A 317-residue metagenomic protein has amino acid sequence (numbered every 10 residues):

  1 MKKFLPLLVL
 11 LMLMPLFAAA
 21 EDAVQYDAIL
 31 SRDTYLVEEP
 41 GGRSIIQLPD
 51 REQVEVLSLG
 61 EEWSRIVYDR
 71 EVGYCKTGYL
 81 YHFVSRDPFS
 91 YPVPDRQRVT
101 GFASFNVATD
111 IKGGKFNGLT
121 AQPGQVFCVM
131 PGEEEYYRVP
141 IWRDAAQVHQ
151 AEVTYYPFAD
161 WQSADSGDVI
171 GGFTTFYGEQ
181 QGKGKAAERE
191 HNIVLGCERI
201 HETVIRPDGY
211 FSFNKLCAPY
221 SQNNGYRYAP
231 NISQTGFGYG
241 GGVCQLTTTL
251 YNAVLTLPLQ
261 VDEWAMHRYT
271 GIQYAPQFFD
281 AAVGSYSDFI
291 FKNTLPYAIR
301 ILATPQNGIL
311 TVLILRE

Functional and structural regions predicted by a protein language model:
K3-A20: Sec-dependent N-terminal signal peptides of Gram-positive bacterial secreted proteins and lipoproteins
A19-Y35, Q47-D50, L57-G60, Y81-K115 (+1 more regions): SH3-family beta-barrel domains
E38-R43, K112-K115, C197-E198: Short alpha-helix capping/helix-loop boundary micro-motifs
P40, G60, Y68-R70, Y79-Y81 (+7 more regions): A mature extracytoplasmic/lumenal domain signature
I46-G78, N117-P157: SH3/SH3-like beta-barrel superfamily modules
R51, G124, I205-F211: Solvent-exposed, conformationally flexible loop/turn segments
D160-R206: Polybasic, low-complexity association/targeting segments
Y210, C217-E317: Exported/periplasmic cell-wall-interacting domains
